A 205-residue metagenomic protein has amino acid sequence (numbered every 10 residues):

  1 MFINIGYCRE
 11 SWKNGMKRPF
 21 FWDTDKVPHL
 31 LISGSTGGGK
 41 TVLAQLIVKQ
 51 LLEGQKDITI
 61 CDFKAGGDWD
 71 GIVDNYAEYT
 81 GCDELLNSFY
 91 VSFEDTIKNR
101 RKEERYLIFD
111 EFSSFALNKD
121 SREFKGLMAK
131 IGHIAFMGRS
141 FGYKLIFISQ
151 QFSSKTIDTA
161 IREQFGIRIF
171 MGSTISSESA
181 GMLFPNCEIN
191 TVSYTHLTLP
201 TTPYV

Functional and structural regions predicted by a protein language model:
M1-R18: N-terminal pre-Walker A segment at the start of P-loop NTPase domains
F20-V27: Phosphate-binding P-loop
K40: Conserved lysine of the Walker
L43: Hydrophobic positions on the alpha1 helix immediately C-terminal to the Walker A/P-loop
D57-F109: Mechanochemical coupling/switch segment within NTP-driven translocation systems
Y90-F93, L127-L145: Substrate-engagement module of ASCE P-loop NTPases
S149-L197: Conserved ATP-driven motor cores of ASCE-family P-loop NTPases powering translocation/secretion/packaging/pilus
H196-V205: Single conserved hydrophobic/aromatic residue that forms the stacking wall/gate of nucleotide- or nucleobase-binding
